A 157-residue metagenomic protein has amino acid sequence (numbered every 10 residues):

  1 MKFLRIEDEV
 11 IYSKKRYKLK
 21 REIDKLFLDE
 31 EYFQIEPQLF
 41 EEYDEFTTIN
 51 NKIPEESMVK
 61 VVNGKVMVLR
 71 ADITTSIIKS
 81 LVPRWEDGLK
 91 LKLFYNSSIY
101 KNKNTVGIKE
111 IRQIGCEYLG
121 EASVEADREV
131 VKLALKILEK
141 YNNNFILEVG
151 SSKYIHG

Functional and structural regions predicted by a protein language model:
M1-G157: TRNA-recognition modules of translation machinery and tRNA-sensing kinases, especially anticodon-binding
